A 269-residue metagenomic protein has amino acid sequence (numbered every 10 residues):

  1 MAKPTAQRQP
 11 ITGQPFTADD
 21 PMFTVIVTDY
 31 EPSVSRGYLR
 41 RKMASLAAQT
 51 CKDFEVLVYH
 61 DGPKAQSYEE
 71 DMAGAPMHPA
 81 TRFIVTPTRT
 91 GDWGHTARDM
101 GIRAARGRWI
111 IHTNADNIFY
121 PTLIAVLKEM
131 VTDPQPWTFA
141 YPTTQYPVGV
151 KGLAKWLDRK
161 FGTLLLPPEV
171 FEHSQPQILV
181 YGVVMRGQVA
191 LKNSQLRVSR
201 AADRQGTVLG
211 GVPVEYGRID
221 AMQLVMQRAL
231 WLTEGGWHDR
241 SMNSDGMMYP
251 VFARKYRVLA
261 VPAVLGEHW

Functional and structural regions predicted by a protein language model:
A2-W269: Nucleotide-sugar donor-binding/catalytic module of glycosyltransferases that assemble extracellular/cell-envelope
